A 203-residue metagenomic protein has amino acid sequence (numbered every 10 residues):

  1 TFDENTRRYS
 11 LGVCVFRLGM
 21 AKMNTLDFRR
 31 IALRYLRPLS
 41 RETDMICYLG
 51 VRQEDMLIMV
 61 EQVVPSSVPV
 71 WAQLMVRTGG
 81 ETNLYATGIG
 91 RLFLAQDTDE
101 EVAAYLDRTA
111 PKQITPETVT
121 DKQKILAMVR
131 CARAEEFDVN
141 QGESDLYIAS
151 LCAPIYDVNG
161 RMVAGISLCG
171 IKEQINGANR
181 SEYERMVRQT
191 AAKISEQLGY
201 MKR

Functional and structural regions predicted by a protein language model:
T1, Y48, C152: Short, surface-exposed charged micro-motifs
T1-T6, S10: Beta-hairpin "wing" of winged helix-turn-helix
E4, R52, D157-V158: Short, acidic, Ser/Thr-enriched surface-loop or helix-capping motifs
S10-R108: Amphipathic alpha-helical effector-binding/dimerization core of metabolite-sensing transcriptional regulators
G19-M23, A110-Q113, G170, Q174 (+1 more regions): Short amphipathic alpha-helical interaction patches enriched in hydrophobic/aromatic residues with interspersed Lys/Arg
L36-S40, R133, R188-A191, S195: Structural signal for well-ordered, non-membrane alpha-helices
E101, A110-K112, R188-R203: Cysteine/selenocysteine-centered motifs that mediate thiol-based redox chemistry or coordinate metal-sulfur cofactors
T115-T190: Extended hydrophobic
